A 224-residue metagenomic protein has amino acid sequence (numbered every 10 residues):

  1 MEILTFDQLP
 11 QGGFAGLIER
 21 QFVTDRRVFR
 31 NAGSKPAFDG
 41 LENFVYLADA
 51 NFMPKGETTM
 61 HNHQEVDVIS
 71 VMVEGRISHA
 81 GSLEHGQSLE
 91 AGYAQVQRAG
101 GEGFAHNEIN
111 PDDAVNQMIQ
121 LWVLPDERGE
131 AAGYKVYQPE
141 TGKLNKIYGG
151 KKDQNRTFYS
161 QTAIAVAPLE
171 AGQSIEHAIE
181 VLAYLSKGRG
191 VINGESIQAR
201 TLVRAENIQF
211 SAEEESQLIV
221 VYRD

Functional and structural regions predicted by a protein language model:
M1-D224: Jelly-roll (double-stranded beta-helix
